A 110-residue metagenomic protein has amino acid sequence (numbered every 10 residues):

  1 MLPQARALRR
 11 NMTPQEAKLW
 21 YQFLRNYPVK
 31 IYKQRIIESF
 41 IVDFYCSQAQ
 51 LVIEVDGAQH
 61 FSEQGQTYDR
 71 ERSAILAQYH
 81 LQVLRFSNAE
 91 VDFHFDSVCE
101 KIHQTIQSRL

Functional and structural regions predicted by a protein language model:
M1-L110: Nucleic-acid endo/exonuclease domains
